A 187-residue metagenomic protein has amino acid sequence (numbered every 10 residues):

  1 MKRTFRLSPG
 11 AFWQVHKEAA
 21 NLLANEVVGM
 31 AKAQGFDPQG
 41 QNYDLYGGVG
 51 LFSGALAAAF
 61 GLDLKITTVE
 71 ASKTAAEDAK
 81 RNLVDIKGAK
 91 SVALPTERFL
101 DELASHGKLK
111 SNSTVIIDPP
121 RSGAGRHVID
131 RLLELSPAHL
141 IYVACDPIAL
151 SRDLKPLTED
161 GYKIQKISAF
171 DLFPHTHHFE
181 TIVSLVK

Functional and structural regions predicted by a protein language model:
M1-K187: Rossmann-like S-adenosyl-L-methionine
